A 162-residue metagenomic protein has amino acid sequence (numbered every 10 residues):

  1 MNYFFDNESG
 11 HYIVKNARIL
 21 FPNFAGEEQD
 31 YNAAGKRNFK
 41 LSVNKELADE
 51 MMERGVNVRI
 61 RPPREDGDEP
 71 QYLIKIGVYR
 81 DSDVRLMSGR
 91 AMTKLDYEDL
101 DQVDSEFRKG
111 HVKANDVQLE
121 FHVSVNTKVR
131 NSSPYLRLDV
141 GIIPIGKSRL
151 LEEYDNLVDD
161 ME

Functional and structural regions predicted by a protein language model:
M1-F5, G146-E162: Acidic, gly/ser/pro-rich intrinsically disordered tails
M1-R85: OB-fold ssDNA-binding interfaces and closely related basic DNA-contact patches used across DNA replication/repair
A17, V117, D139-G141: Generic beta-strand hydrophobic packing signal
N23, V43-L47, V123-V125, I142-I145: Beta-strand elements of well-folded, non-transmembrane domains
N57-R59, G141, G146, D159: N-terminal non-cleavable signal-anchor helices
L73-V103: A beta-strand/beta-hairpin structural motif
M92-D116, E120-P134: Exposed beta-sheet edge/beta-hairpin loop segments within beta-rich domains
T127-E152: OB-fold/S1-family single-stranded nucleic acid-binding modules
